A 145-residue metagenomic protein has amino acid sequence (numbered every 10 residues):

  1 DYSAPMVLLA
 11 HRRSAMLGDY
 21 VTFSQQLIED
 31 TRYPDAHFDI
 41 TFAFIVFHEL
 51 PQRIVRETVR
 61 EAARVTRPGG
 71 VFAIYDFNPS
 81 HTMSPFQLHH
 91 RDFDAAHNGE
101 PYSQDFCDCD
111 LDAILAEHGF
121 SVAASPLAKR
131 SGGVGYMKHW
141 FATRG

Functional and structural regions predicted by a protein language model:
D1-D30: Class I SAM-dependent methyltransferase SAM/SAH-binding core
M6, T58, L111: Conserved short alpha-helix immediately C-terminal to the canonical SAM/SAH-binding motif I of Rossmann-like
S24, F42, A73: Conserved Rossmann-like nucleotide-binding pocket used by diverse enzymes that bind dinucleotide cofactors
E29-T41: A short acidic, Gly/Pro-enriched loop at the edge of an enzyme's catalytic core that lines a small-molecule cofactor
D39-R53: A short SAM/SAH-binding and catalytic strip from SAM-dependent methyltransferases
R56-P68: A short glycine-rich, Lys/Arg-flanked "PGG" loop and its adjoining helix->strand segment in the class I
A73-G133: C-terminal alpha-helical "lid/dimerization" subdomain adjacent to the S-adenosyl-L-methionine
W140-G145: C-terminal lobe and adjacent flexible extensions of AdoMet/dcAdoMet transferase-like proteins
